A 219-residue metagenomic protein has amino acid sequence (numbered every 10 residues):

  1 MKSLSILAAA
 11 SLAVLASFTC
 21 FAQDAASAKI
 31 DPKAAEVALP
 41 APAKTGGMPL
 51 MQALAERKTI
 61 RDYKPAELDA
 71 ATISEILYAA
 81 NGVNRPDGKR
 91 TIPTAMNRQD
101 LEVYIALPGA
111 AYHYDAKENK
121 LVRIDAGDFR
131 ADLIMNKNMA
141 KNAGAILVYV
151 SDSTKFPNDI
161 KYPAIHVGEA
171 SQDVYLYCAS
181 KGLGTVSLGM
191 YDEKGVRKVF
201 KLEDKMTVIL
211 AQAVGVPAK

Functional and structural regions predicted by a protein language model:
M1-A8: Bacterial N-terminal signal peptides that target proteins for export
A8-S17: Bacterial N-terminal signal peptides
A13, A110, A143-Y149: Conserved active-site beta-strand-loop modules that form the wall/rim of enzyme catalytic pockets and either contain
F18-A22: Sec/Tat signal peptide C-region and signal peptidase I cleavage site
Q23-A143: N-terminal amphipathic, basic helical "cap/leader" segment at the start of enzyme domains
R57, I76, V103, A145-K198: Small-aliphatic-rich amphipathic alpha-helix that forms the alpha element of a beta-alpha
N81, P108-A110, K117, V150-T154 (+2 more regions): Solvent-exposed coil/turn segments that connect beta secondary-structure elements in extracytoplasmic/periplasmic
L202-K219: A glycine-rich helix N-cap at a beta->alpha junction
